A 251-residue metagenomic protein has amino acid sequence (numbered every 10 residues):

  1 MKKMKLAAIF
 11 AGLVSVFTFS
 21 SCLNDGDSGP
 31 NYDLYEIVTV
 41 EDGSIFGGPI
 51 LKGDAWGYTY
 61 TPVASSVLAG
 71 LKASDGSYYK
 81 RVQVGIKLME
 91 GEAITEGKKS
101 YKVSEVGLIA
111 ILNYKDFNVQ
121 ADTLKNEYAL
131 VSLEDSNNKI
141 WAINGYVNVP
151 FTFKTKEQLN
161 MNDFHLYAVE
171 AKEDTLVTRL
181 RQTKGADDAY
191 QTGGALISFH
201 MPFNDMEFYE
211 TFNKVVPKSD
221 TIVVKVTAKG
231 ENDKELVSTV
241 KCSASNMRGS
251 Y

Functional and structural regions predicted by a protein language model:
M1-S44: Bacterial Sec-dependent N-terminal signal peptides
D54-D75: Beta-strand/loop nucleic-acid-binding surfaces
G70-S100, K225: Flexible glycine-rich surface loops and low-complexity tracts that mediate binding to linear polymers
D75-Y78, A186-V224, K229: Short, solvent-exposed, Trp/other aromatic-anchored flexible loops in extracytoplasmic proteins
E92-K154: Surface-exposed beta-loop interaction hotspot
V131-G194: Short helix-loop boundary/capping segments
G230-Y251: Short beta-strand elements
